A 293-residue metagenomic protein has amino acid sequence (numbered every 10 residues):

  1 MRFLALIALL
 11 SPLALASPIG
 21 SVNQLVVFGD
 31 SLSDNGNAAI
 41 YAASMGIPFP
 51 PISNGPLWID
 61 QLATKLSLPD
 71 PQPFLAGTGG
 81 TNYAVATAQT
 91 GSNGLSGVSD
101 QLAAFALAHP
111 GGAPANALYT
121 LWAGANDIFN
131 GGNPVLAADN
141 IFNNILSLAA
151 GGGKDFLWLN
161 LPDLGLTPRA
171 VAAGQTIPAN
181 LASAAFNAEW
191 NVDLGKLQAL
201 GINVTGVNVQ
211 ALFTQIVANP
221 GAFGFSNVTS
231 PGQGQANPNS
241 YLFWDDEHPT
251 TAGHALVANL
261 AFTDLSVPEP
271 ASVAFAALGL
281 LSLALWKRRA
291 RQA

Functional and structural regions predicted by a protein language model:
M1-I7, S272-F275: Sec-dependent signal peptide recognition, specifically the positively charged N-region followed immediately by
A8-L9, S282: N-terminal export/membrane-targeting signals
S11-L13: N-terminal signal peptide c-region/cleavage motif recognized by signal peptidases
A16-A271: Conserved active-site regions of diverse hydrolases
P268-W286: A short, hydrophobic C-terminal helix/tail in secreted or cell-surface proteins
A290-A293: Short, charged juxtamembrane terminal tails flanking transmembrane helices
